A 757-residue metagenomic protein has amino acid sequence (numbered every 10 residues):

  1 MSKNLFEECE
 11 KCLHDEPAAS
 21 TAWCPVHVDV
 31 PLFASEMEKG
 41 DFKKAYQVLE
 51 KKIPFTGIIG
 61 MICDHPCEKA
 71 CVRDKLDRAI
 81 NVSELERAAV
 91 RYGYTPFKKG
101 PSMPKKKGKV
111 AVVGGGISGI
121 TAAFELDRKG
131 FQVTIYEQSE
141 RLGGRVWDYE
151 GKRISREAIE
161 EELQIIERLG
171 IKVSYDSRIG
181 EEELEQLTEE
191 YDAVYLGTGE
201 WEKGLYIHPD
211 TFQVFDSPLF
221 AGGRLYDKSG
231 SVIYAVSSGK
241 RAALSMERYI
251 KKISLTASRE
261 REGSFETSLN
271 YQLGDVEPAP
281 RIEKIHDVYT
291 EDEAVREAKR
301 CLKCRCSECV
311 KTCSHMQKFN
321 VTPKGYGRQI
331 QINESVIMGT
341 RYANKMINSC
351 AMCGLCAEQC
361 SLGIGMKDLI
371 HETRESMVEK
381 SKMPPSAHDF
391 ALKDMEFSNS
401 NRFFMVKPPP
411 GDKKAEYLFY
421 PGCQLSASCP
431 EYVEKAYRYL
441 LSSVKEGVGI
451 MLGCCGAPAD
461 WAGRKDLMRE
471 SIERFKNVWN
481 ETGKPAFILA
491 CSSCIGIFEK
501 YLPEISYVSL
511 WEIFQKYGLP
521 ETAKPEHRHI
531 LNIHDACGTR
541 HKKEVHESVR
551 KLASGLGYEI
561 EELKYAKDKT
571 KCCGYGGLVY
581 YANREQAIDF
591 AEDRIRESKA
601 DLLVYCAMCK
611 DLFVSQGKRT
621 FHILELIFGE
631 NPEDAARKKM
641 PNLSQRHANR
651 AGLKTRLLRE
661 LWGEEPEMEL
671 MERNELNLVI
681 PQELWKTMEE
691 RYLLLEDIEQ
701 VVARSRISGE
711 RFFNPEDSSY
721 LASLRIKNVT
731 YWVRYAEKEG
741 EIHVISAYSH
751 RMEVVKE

Functional and structural regions predicted by a protein language model:
M1-S102, A193-S349: Ferredoxin-type iron-sulfur electron-transfer modules and their immediate structural context
E7-P31, F55-L76, K299-K318, N348-G363 (+6 more regions): Local cysteine-cluster metal-coordination motifs and their immediate loop/turn environment, predominantly Fe-S cluster
A34-D192, G197, N320-P503, S644-R659: Iron-sulfur-cluster electron-transfer modules
A111-V113, F220, L418, N532 (+1 more regions): Conserved beta-strand elements of the Class I
R145-V146, L205-I207, Q515-T522, K571-C573 (+1 more regions): Short, charged, surface-exposed secondary-structure boundary motifs
E150-K152, Q424-S509, R540-G557, E561-L657: Cofactor-cradling patches in redox/metallo enzymes
L519-G555: C-terminal amphipathic alpha-helical segment
R637-Q645, N649, K654-E757: Ribonuclease/tRNase effector modules and their secretory precursors
